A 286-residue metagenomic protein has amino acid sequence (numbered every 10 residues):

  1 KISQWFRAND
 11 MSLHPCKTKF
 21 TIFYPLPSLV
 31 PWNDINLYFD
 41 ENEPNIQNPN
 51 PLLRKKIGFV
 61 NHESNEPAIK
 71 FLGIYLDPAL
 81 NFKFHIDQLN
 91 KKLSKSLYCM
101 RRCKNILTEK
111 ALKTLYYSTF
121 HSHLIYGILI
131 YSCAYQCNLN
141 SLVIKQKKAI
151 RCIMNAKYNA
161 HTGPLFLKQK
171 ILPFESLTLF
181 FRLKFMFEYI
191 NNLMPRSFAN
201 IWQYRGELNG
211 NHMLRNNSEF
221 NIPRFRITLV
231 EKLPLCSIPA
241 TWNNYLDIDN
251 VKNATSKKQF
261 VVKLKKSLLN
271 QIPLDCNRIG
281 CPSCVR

Functional and structural regions predicted by a protein language model:
K1, C16, Y126-L139, R226-R286: Charged boundary/loop elements
S3-I22, S28, N138-R205: Short, charged alpha-helical motifs in flexible N/C-terminal segments and linkers
S12-L13, H62, L80-L89, K104-T114 (+4 more regions): Conserved, non-catalytic sequence blocks in retroelement Pol enzymes and Pol-derived host proteins
S12-P67: Short, conserved micro-motifs composed of acidic
L52, K56, R196-L233: Amphipathic alpha-helical
I57-S132: Basic, alpha-helical interaction scaffolds
F82, L89, S96, Y116 (+8 more regions): Alpha-helical interaction elements in eukaryotic regulators
T119-Y135, F180-M194, I238-W242: Extended, well-ordered alpha-helical segments in internal regulatory regions
